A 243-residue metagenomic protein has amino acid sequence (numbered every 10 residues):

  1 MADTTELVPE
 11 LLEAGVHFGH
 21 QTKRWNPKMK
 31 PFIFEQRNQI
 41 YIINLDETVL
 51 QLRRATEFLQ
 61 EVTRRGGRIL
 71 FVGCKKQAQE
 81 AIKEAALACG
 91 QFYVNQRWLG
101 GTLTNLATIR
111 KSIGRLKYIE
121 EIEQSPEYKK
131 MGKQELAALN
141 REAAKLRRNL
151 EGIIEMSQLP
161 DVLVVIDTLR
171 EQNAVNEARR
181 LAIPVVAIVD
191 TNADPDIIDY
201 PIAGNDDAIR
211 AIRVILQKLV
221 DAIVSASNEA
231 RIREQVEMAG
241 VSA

Functional and structural regions predicted by a protein language model:
A2-R68, V72-K75, Q79-S125, K133-L136 (+3 more regions): N-terminal cationic and glycine-rich segments that engage phosphates or anionic surfaces
L50, A137, R210-V214: A generic "alpha-helical surface" signal
T56, A143, L216: Short amphipathic alpha-helical/adjacent loop interface patches that line ligand and macromolecule-binding sites
G73-C74, I166-D167, G204, A211: Small/polar loops that bind or transfer phosphate-bearing groups
Q77-A78, R170-E171, A208: Short phosphate-engaging motifs
C89-D196: Long, charge-patterned amphipathic alpha-helical coiled-coil/hairpin "stalk" segments used as oligomerization
N173-E177, L181-A230: Short glycine/threonine-rich loop/turn motifs
